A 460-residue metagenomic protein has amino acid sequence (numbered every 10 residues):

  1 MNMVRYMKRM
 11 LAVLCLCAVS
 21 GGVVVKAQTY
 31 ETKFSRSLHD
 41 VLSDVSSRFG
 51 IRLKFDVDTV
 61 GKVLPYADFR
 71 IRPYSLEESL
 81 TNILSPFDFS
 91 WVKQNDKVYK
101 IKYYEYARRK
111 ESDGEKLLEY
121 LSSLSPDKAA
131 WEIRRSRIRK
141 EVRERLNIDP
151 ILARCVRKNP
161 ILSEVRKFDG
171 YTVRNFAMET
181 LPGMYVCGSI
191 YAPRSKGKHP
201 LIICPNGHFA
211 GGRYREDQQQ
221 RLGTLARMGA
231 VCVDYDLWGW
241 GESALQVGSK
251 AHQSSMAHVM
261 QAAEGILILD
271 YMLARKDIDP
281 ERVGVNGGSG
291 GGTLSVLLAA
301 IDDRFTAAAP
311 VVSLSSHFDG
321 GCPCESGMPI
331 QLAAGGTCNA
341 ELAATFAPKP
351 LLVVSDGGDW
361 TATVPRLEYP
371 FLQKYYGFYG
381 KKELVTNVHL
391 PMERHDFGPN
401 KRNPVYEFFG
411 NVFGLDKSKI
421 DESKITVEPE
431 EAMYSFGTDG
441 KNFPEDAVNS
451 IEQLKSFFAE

Functional and structural regions predicted by a protein language model:
N2-L11: Bacterial N-terminal signal peptides that target proteins for export
L11-G21: Bacterial N-terminal signal peptides
V24-Y106: N-terminal export/assembly leaders
P73, Y104-Y185, V354-E460: Alpha/beta-hydrolase-fold serine-hydrolase catalytic core, especially in secreted/extracellular enzymes
R194-D277, S313-C324: Cap/lid segment of the alpha/beta-hydrolase catalytic domain
K198-L201, M228-V231, D279-R282, D303-A307 (+2 more regions): Loop/turn elements at helix/coil->beta-strand transitions in domains of secreted/extracellular proteins
D270-G335: Primarily recognizes the serine-hydrolase "nucleophile elbow" in alpha/beta-hydrolase and SGNH/GDSL folds
A307, D319-G377: The feature captures the conserved acid-bearing segment of alpha/beta-hydrolase catalytic domains
